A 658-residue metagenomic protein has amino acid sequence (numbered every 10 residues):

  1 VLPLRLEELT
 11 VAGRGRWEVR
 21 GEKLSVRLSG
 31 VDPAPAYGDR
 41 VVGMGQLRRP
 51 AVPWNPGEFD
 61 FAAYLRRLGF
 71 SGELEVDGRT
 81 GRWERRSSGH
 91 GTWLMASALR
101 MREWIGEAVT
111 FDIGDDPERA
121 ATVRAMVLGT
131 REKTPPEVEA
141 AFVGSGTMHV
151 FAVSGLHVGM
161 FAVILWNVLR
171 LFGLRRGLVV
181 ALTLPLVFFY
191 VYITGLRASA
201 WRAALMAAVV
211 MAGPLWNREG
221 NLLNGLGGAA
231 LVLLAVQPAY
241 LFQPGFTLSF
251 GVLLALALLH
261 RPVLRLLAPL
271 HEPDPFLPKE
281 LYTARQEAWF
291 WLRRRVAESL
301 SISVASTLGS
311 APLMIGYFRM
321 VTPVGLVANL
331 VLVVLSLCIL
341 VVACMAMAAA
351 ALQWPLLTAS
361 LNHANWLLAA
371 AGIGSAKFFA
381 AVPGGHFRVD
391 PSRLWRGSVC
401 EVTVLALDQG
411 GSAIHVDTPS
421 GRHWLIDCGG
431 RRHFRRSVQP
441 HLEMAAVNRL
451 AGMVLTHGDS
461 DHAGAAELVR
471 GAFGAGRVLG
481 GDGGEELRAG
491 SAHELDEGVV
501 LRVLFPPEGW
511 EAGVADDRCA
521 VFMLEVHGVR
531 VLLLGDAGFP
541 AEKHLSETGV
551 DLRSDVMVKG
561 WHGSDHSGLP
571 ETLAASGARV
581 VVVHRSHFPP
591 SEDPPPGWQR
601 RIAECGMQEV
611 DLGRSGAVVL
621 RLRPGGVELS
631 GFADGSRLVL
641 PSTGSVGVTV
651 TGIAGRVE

Functional and structural regions predicted by a protein language model:
V1-H149, V389, R436-P440, R449 (+2 more regions): Membrane-interface helix/helix-cap signal primarily in integral membrane proteins
G45, M126, S154, G195 (+15 more regions): Divalent metal-coordination and catalytic microenvironments
L74, T134-G325, W366, A370 (+5 more regions): Hydrophobic alpha-helical transmembrane segments in multi-pass membrane proteins
W83, V168-L178, L254-L407, A413-R422 (+5 more regions): Transmembrane helix-bundle segments that form internal channels/tunnels in multi-pass membrane proteins, characterized
R131, L234-A235, F242, A376-G452 (+4 more regions): Core dinuclear metal-dependent hydrolase active-site scaffold
T147-F172, N448-F473, L534, G560-E571: Di-metal (Zn2+ and/or Mg2+/Mn2+) metal-binding site signature of metallo-dependent hydrolases with the MBL/beta-CASP
V158, A198-A200, R432-H433, G458-G464 (+4 more regions): Active-site environment of divalent metal-dependent phosphoester hydrolases
T358, E542-A617: Cap/insert and terminal regions of metallo-dependent hydrolase folds
